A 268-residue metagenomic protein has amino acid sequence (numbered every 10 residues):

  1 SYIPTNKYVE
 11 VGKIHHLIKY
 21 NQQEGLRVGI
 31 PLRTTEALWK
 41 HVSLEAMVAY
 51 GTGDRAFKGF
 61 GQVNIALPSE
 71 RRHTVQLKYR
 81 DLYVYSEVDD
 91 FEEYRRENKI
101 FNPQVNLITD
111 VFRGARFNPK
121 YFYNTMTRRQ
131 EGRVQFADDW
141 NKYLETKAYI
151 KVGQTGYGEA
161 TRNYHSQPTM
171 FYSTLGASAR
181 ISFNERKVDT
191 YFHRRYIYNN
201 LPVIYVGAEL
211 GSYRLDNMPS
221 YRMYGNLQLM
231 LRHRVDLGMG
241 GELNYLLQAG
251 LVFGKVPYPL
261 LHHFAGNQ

Functional and structural regions predicted by a protein language model:
S1-G51, F57-G59, D89-R96, P119-M126 (+4 more regions): Outer-membrane beta-barrel initiation region
Q22-Q23, Q62, Q76, Q104 (+7 more regions): Residue-identity detector for glutamine
E36-L38, L67-R71, W140-K142, F183-E185 (+2 more regions): Outer-membrane beta-barrel strand-turn architecture
H41-S43, R72-T74, E145, E242-N244: Membrane-spanning beta-strand positions in outer-membrane beta-barrel proteins
V42-L67, M223-V235: Short secondary-structure subsegments characteristic of cysteine-rich extracellular domains
M47-G51, A66, K78-L82, D139 (+5 more regions): Outer-membrane beta-barrel pore domains and translocons
K58-V84: Helix-rich alpha-solenoid scaffolding regions
T74-F122, F192-I197, V203-Q268: C-terminal outer-membrane beta-barrel translocator/porin domains of Gram-negative envelope proteins and their
